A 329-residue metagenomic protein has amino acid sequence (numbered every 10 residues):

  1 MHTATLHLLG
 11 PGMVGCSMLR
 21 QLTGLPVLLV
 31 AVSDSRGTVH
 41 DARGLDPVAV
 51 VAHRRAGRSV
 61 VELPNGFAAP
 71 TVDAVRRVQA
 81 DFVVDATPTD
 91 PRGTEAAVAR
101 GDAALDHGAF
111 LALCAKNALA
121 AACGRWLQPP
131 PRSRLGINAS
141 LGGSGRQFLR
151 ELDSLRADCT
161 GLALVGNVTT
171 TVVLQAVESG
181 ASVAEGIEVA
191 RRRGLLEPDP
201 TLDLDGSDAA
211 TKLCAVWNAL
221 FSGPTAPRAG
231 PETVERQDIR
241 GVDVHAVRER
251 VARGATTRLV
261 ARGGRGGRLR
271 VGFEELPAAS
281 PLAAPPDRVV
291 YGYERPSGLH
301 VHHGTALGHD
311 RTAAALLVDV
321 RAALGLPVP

Functional and structural regions predicted by a protein language model:
M1-H107: N-terminal glycine-/serine-/threonine-rich beta1-alpha1-beta2 phosphate-ribose binding loop of Rossmann-like
L9, M13, S17, L45 (+10 more regions): Conserved active-site and cofactor/substrate-binding residues in soluble primary-metabolism enzymes
C16, P130-L196, S207: Rossmann-like NAD(P)H-binding beta-loop-alpha module
A31-V32, F82-D85, L105, A112-C114 (+3 more regions): General beta-strand structural signal in soluble alpha/beta enzymes
T89-E151: Rossmann-fold NAD(P)-binding glycine/threonine-rich loop
G161-A163, T171, V177, V189 (+2 more regions): Catalytic, metal-anchored helix/loop core of enzyme active sites in primary metabolism
A176, I187-P286: Substrate-binding/catalytic subdomain of NAD(P)-dependent oxidoreductase enzymes
